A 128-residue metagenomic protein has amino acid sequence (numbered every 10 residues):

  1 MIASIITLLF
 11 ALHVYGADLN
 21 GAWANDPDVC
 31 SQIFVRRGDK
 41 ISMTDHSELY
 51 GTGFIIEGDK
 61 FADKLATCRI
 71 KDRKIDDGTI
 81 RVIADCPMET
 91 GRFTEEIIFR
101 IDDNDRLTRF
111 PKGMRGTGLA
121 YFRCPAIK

Functional and structural regions predicted by a protein language model:
M1-L8: Sec-dependent signal peptide recognition, specifically the positively charged N-region followed immediately by
L19-N20, A24-D63: Short, solvent-exposed loop/hinge segments that bridge or flank secondary-structure elements
V29, G53-D103: Contiguous, well-ordered beta-strand patches that form the walls/edges of small beta-barrel/beta-sandwich domains
I33-F34, K71, E89, Y121 (+1 more regions): General secretory precursor processing signal
P111-K128: Edge beta-strand at a domain terminus
